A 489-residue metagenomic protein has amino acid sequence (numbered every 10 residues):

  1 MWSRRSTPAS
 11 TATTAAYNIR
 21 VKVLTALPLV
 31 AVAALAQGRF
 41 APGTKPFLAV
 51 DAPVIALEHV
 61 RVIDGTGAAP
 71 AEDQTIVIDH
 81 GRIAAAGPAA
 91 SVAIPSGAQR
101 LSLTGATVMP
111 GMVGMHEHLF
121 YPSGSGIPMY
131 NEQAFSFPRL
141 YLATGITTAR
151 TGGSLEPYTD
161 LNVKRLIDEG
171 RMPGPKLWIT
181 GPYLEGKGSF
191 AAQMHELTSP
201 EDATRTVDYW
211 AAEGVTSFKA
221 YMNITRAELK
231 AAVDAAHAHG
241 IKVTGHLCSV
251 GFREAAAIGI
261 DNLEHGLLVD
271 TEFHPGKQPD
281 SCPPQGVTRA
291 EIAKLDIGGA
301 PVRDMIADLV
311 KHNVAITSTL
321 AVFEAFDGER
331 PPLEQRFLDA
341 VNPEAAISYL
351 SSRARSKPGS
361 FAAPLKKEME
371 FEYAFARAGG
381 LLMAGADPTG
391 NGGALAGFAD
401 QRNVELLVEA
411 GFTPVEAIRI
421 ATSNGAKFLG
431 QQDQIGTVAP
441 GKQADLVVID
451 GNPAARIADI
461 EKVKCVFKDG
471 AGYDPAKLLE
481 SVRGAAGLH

Functional and structural regions predicted by a protein language model:
W2-T14: Low-acidity, Ser/Thr- and Arg-rich intrinsically disordered low-complexity segments
L27-A36: Hydrophobic h-region of N-terminal signal peptides that target proteins for export in Gram-negative bacteria
R39-P42, F47-A49, P53, V62 (+1 more regions): Histidine-rich, glycine-flanked metal-binding segment
T44-A49, V62-T75, P88-A90, L395 (+2 more regions): Acidic, glycine-enriched loop/beta-strand segments at the rims of small-molecule binding/catalytic pockets
V60, I76, G81, G105 (+14 more regions): Divalent metal-coordination and catalytic microenvironments
T107-R171, F190, H195, E201 (+4 more regions): Metal-associated gating/positioning segment near the N- to mid-region
F137-Y158, P175-P182, A212-I224, K242-T244 (+2 more regions): Divalent metal-dependent hydrolysis catalytic cores, especially in the metallo-beta-lactamase
T206-A220, I224, V269-A410, R483-H489: Active-site neighborhoods of metal-dependent hydrolases
